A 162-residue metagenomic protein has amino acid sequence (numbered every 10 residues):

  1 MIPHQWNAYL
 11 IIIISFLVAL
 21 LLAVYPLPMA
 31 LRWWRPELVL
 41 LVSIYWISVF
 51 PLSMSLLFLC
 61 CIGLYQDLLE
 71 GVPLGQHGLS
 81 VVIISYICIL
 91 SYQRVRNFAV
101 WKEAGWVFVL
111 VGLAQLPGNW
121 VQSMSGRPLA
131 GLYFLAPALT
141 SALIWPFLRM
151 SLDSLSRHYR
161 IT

Functional and structural regions predicted by a protein language model:
M1-T162: Terminal, non-globular segments
